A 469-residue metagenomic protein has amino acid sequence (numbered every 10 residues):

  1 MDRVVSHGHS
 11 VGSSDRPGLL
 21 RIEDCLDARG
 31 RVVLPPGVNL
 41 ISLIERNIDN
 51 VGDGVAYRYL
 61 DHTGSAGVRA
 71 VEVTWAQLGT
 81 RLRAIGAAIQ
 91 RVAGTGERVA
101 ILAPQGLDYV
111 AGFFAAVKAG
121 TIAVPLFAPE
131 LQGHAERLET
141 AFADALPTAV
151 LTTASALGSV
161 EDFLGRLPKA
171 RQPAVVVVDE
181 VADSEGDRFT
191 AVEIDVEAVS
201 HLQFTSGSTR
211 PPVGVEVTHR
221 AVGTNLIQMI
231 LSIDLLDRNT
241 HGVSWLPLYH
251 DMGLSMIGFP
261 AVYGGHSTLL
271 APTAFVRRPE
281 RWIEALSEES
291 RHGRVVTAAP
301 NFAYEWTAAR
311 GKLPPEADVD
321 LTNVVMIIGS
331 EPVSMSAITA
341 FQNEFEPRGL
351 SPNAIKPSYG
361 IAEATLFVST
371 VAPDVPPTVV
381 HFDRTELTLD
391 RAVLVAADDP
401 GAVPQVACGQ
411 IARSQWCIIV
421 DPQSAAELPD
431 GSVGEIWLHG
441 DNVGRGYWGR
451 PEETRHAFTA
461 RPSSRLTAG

Functional and structural regions predicted by a protein language model:
M1-V73, Q77-Q90: N-lobe entry segment of adenylate-forming
D2-S6, R91, A119-E185, G293 (+2 more regions): Structural core segment of the AMP-binding/adenylate-forming
G52-V55, V176-V177, D183-F204, R210-P211 (+2 more regions): Conserved pre-ATP/AMP-binding loop-to-beta segment of ANL
D53-V110, F114, L131-E139, A191-E193 (+1 more regions): Conserved AMP-binding/adenylate-forming core of the ANL superfamily
F114-P125, D144, H250, A261-Y263: Short hydrophobic alpha-helices that are characteristic scaffold elements of the AMP-binding
T152-S159, D179, A274, R291-N343 (+3 more regions): Adenylate-forming
G223-H241, H250-V295, R310: Conserved AMP-binding/adenylation subdomain of ANL enzymes
V324, V333-G469: Conserved AMP-binding/adenylate-forming
